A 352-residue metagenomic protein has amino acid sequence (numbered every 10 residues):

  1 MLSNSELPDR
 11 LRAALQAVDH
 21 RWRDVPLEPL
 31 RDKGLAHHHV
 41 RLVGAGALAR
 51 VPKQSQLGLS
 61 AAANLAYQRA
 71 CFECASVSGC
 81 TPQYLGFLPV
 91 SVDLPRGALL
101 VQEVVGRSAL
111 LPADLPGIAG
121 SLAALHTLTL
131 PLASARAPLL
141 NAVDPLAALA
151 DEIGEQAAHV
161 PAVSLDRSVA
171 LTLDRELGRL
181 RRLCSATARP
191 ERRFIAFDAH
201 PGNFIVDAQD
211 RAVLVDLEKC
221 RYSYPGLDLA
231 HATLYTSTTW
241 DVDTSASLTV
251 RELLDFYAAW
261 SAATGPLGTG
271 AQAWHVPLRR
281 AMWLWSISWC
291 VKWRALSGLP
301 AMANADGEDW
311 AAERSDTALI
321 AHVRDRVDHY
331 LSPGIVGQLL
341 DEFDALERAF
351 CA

Functional and structural regions predicted by a protein language model:
L7-R23, L130-F197, A208-Q209, G265-A271 (+2 more regions): An alpha-helical support segment within catalytic cores of ATP-dependent transferases
D19, S76-G79, L88, H126-R136 (+6 more regions): A general structural signal marking secondary-structure boundaries and capping sites
L30-E152, R189: ATP-binding pocket architecture of kinase catalytic cores
L30-V43, L48-A49, L180-L227: Active-site acidic catalytic loop and adjacent metal/ATP-binding pocket of ATP-dependent phosphoryl transfer enzymes
Q56, S108, F204, Y222-Y224 (+1 more regions): Conserved protein kinase catalytic core
F87-S91, R107-T172, R182-R193, K219-S223 (+1 more regions): A cross-family kinase active-site recognition segment
L229-L267, R280-L299: Active-site activation/catalytic loop segments of kinase-like enzymes and analogous catalytic loops in related
S288-A352: ATP/Mg2+ or Mg2+-diphosphate-binding catalytic cores that bind nucleotide phosphates or diphosphates via glycine-rich
